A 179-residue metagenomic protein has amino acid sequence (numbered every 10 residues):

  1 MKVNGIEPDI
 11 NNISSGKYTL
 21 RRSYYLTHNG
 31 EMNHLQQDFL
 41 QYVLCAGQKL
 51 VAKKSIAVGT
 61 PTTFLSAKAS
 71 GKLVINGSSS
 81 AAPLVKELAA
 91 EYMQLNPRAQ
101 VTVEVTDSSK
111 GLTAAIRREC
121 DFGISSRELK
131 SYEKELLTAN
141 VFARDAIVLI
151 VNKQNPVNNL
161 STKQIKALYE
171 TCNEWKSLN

Functional and structural regions predicted by a protein language model:
M1-N179: Exported/periplasmic ABC-transporter solute-binding proteins
